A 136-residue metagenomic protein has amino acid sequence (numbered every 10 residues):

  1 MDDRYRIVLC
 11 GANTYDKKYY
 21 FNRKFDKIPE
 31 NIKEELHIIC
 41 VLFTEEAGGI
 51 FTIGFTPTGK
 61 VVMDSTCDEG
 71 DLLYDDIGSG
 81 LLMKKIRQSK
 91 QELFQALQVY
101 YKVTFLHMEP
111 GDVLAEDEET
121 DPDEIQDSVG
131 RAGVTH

Functional and structural regions predicted by a protein language model:
M1-D2, G130-H136: Short, Lys/Arg-enriched, disordered terminal segments
M1-E46: Negatively charged, low-complexity tracts enriched in Asp/Glu with abundant Ser/Thr
D2-N13, K17, K60-D71, D75 (+3 more regions): Membrane-targeting and insertion segments and their boundary/processing signals
I7, T44, F55, D76 (+1 more regions): Compositionally biased, low-complexity repeat tracts
N13, T56, V61, A132-T135: Compositionally biased, intrinsically disordered low-complexity regions
E34-H37, L42-F43, Y74, L81 (+1 more regions): Mixed-charge, polar/low-complexity N-terminal
A47-M108, D112-E116: Amphipathic protein-protein interaction modules
H107-S128, V134: Short, highly charged C-terminal tails/helix-capping segments
